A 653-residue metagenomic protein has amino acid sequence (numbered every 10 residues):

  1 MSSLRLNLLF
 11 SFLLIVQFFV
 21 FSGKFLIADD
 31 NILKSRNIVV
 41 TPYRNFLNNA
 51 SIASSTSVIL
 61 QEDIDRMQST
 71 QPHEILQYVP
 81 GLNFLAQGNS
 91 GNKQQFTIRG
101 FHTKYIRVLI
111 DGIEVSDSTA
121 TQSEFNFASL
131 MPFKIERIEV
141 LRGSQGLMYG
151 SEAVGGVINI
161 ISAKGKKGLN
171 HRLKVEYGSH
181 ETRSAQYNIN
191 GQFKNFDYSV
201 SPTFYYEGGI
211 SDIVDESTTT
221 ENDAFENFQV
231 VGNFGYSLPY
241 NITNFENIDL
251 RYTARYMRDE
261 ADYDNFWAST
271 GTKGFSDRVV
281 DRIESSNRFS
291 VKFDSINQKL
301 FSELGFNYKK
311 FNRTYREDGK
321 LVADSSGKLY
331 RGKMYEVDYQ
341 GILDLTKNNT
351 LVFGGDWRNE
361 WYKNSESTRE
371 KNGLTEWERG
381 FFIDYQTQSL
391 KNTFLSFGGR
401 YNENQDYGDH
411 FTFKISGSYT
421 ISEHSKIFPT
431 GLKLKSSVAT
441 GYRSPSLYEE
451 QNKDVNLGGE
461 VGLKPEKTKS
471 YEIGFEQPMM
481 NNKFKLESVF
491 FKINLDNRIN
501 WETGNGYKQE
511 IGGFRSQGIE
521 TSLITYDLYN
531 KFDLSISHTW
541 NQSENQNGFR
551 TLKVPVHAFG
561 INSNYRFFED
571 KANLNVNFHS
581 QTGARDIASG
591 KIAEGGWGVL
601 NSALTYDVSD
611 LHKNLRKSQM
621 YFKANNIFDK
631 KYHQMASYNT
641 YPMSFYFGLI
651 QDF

Functional and structural regions predicted by a protein language model:
H73, Q77-E114: Extracytoplasmic beta-strand/coil segments of soluble accessory domains associated with Gram-negative outer-membrane
E114-R142, E460: Short acidic/polar hinge/loop motifs at secondary-structure boundaries that mediate gating or recognition
S129-R172: A beta-strand signature from Gram-negative outer-membrane beta-barrel systems, especially the internal plug domain
N159, K166-L169, E176, N188-V280 (+1 more regions): Periplasmic-side early beta-strands and strand-to-turn transitions of outer-membrane beta-barrels
N190-Q192, S201, G235-P239, S436 (+2 more regions): Conserved C-terminal beta-signal and adjacent last beta-strands/turns of outer-membrane beta-barrel proteins
P239, R251, F306, T346-V352 (+2 more regions): Structural signature of Gram-negative outer-membrane beta-barrels, strongest in the C-terminal barrel of TonB-dependent
G271-D294, Y330-G332, L374-E376, G431-L495 (+2 more regions): Outer-membrane beta-barrel signature, preferentially recognizing the C-terminal barrel domain of Gram-negative
K347, Q388-L395, K483, F490-N494 (+3 more regions): Gram-negative outer-membrane beta-barrel transporters
